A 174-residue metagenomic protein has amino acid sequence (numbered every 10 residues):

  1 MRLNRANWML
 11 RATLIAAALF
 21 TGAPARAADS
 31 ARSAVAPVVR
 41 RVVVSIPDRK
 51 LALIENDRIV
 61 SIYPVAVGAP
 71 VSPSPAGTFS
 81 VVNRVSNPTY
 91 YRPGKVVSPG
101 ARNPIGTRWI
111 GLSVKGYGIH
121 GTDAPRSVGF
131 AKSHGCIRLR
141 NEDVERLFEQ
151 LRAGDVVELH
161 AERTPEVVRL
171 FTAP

Functional and structural regions predicted by a protein language model:
R2, A28-V39, P73-A76, T89-P174: Exported/periplasmic cell-wall-interacting domains
R2-T13: Bacterial N-terminal signal peptides that target proteins for export
R11-T21: Bacterial N-terminal signal peptides
A23-A27: Sec/Tat signal peptide C-region and signal peptidase I cleavage site
S33-P70: A structural motif detector for short, solvent-exposed N-terminal "entry" segments of globular domains
L51, V81, I110: Conserved hydrophobic/aromatic pocket- or pore-lining residues that grip, position, or stack substrates in active sites
N56, V65, R84, T122 (+1 more regions): Surface loops and adjacent helix of pleckstrin homology
P64-S86: Electropositive
